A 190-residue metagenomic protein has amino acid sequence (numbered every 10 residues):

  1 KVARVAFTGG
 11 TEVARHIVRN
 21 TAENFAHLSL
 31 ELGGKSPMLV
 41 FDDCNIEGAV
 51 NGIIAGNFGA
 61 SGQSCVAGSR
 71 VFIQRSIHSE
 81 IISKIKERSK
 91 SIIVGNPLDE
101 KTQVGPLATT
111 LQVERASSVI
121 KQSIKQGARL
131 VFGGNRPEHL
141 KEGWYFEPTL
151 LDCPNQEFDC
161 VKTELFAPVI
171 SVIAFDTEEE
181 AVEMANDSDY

Functional and structural regions predicted by a protein language model:
R4, G10-N155, T177-E179, E183-N186: ALDH superfamily catalytic-core signature
V161: Short, solvent-exposed loop/beta-turn-alpha elements that line the ligand-binding surface or hinge of extracytoplasmic
P168: Glycine-rich nucleotide-phosphate-binding loops and adjacent flexible coil segments
V172-D176: Short acidic-hydrophobic, aromatic-tinged amphipathic segments that line or gate anion-handling sites
